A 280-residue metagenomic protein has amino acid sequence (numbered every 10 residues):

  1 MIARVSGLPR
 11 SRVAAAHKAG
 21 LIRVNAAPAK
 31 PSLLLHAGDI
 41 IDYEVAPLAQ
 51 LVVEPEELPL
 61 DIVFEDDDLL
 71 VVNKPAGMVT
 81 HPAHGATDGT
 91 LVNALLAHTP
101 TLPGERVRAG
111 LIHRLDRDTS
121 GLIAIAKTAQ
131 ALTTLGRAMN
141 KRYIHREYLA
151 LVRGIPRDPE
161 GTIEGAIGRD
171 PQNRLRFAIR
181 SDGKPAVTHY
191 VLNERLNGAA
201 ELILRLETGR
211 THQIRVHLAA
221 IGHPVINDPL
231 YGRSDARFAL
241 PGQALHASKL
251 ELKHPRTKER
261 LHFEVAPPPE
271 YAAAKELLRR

Functional and structural regions predicted by a protein language model:
M1-A15, L60, Q172, S181-V187 (+3 more regions): Pseudouridine synthases involved in rRNA/tRNA modification
M1-P171, A244, E264, P269-L278: RNA pseudouridine synthases
V24-N25, H81-P82, A126, F177-I179 (+2 more regions): Thr-Gly-centered strand-to-loop micro-motif
N25-K30, G198-E201, A236: Short alpha-helix capping/helix-loop boundary micro-motifs
S32, V191-L192: Beta-strand-rich interaction surfaces with strong enrichment in secreted/lumenal proteins
L70, A200-R205: Short, well-ordered beta-strand segments enriched in hydrophobic/aromatic residues
L132-T133, D158-T162, R174-F177, R210-H212 (+1 more regions): Short acidic/glycine-rich loop or secondary-structure boundary segments that cap or lie
H145-E147, T162, P185-V187, A199-E201: Intrinsic-disorder/low-complexity, polar/charged segments enriched in Ser/Thr/Lys/Arg/Asp/Glu/Gln
